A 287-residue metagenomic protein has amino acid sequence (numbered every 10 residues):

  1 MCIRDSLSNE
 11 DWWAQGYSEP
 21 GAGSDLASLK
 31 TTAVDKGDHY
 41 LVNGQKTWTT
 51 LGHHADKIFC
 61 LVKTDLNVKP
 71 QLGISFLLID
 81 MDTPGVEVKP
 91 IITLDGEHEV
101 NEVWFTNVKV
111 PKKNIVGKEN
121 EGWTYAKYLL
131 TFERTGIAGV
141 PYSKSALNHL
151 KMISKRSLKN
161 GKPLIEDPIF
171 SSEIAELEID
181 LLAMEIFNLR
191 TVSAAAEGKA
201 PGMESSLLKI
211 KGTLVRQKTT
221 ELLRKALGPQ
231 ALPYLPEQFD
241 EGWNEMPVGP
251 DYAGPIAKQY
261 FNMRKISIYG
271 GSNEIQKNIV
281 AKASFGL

Functional and structural regions predicted by a protein language model:
M1-D5: Conserved small/polar residues in nucleotide/adenosyl-binding loops
N9-S18, L61: A short, Trp-centered hydrophobic/proline-enriched beta-strand micro-motif
A22, T47-G52, L94-D95, K265-G270: Glycine-rich phosphate/pyrophosphate-binding beta-alpha loops
T31-V34: A structural signal for short hydrophobic beta-strand segments in well-ordered beta-sheet cores
H39, N43-K89: A short core secondary-structure module
V86-M184, I266, K282: Glycine-rich beta->alpha junctions and the first turn(s) of the following alpha-helix
Y125-F132, G136-V140, Q230-L287: Glycine-rich phosphate/cofactor-binding loops in nucleotide/flavin-utilizing enzymes
K159-K162, L182-E245: C-terminal helix-coil-helix/basic helical segment that borders enzyme active sites and/or dimer interfaces and provides
